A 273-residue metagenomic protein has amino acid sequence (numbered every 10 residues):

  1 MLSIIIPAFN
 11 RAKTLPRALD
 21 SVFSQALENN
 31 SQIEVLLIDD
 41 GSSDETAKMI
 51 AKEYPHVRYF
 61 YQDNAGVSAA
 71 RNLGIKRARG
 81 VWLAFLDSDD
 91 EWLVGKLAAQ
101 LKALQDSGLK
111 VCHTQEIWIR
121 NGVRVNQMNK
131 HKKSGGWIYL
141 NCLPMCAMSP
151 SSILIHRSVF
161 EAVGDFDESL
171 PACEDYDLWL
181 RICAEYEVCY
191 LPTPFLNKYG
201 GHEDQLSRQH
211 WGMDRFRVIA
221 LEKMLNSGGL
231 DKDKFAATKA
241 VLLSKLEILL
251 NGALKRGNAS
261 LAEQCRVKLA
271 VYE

Functional and structural regions predicted by a protein language model:
K13-P16, G41-K52, E91, G95: Acidic helix N-cap motif at the loop->helix transition within catalytic regions of sugar-transfer enzymes
D20-S31: Short, acidic, metal-binding catalytic loop of nucleotide-sugar glycosyltransferases
S21, D39-K48, A65, D87: A conserved acidic beta->alpha catalytic loop
Q62-A78, A99: Glycine-rich, basic loop-to-helix element that forms the pyrophosphate-binding segment of sugar-nucleotide handling
K76, H131-A220: Conserved nucleotide-sugar donor-binding catalytic segment
L83: Short aromatic/hydrophobic "clamp" motif used to bind/position activated sugar donors
G95-N126: Conserved donor NDP-sugar-binding/catalytic core segment of glycosyltransferases
G200-E273: C-terminal subregions of glycosyltransferases and related glycan-biosynthesis enzymes
